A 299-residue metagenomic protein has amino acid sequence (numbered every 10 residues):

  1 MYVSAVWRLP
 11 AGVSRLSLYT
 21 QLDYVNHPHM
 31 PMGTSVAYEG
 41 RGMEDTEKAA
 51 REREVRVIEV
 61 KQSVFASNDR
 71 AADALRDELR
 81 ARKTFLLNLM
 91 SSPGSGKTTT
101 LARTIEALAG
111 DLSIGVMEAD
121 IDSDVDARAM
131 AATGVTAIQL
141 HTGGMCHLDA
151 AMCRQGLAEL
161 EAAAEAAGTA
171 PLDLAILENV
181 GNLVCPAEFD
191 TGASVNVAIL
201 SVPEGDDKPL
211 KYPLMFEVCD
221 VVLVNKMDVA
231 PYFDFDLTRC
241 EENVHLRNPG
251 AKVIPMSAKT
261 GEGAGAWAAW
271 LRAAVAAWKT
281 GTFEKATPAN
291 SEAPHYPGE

Functional and structural regions predicted by a protein language model:
M1-L86, M90, G94-S95, G110-D111 (+3 more regions): Non-catalytic terminal/linker segments enriched in charged/polar, low-complexity residues
E47, R51-D77, R82-L87, S95 (+4 more regions): Nucleotide-state-sensitive switch-loop elements of NTP-binding domains
N88, D120, E178, N225 (+2 more regions): Residue-level signature of catalytic and energy-coupling elements of molecular machines, predominantly ATP/GTP-dependent
L89, L140-H141, V197-S201, L223-K226: Conserved beta-strand segments of the P-loop GTPase G domain that flank and frequently precede/overlap
T100: Hydrophobic positions on the alpha1 helix immediately C-terminal to the Walker A/P-loop
P186-A193, V202-G250: Conserved C-terminal guanine-recognition region of P-loop GTPase G domains, centered on the G4
A230-E284: Canonical P-loop GTPase G-domain recognition
